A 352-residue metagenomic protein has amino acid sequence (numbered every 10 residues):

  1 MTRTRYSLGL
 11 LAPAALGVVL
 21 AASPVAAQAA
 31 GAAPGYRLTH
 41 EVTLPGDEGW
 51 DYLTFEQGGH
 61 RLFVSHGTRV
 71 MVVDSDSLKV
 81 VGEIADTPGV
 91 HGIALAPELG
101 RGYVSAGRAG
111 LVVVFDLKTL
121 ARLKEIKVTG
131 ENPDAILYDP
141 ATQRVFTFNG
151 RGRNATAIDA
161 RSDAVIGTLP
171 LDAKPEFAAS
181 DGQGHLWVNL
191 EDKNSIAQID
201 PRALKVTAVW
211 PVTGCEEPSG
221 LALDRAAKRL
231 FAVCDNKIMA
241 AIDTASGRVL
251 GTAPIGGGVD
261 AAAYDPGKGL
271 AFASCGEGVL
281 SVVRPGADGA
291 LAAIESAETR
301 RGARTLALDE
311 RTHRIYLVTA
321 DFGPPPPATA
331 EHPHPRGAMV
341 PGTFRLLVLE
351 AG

Functional and structural regions predicted by a protein language model:
T2-A14: Bacterial N-terminal signal peptides that target proteins for export
G17-L20, P24-G352: Predominantly soluble domains enriched in secretory-pathway, periplasmic, or organellar proteins
